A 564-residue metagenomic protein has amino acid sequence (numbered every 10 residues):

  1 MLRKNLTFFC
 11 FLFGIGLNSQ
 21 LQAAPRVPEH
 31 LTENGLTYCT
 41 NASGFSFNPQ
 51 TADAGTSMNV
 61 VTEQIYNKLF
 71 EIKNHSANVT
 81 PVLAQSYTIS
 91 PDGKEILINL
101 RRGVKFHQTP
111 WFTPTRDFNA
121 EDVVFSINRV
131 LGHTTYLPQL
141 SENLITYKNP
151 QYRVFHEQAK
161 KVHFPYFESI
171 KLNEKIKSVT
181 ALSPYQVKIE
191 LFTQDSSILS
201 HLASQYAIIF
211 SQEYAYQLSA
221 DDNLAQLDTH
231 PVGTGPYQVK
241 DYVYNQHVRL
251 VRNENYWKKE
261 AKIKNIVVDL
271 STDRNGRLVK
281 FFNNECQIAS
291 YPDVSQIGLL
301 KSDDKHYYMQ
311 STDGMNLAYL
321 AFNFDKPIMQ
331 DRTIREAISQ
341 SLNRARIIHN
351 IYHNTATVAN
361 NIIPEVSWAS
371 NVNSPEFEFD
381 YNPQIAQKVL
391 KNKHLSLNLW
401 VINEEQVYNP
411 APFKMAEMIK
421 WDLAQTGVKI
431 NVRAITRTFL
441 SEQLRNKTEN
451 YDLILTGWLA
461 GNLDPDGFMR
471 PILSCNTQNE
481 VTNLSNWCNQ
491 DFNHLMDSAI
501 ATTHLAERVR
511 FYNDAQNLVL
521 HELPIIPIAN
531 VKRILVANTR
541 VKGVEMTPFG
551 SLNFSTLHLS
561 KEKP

Functional and structural regions predicted by a protein language model:
A24-E29, I348-H349, Q425, K429-E442 (+2 more regions): Extracytoplasmic/peripheral linker and loop segments enriched in polar/acidic and small residues with frequent Thr/Pro
C39-P91, T135, V232-T234: N-terminal lobe/hinge region of extracytoplasmic solute-binding protein
K73-N74, K161-Y166, I170-Q186, E190-A261 (+2 more regions): Gly/Pro-rich hinge or "lid" segments in bacterial periplasmic/extracellular proteins
Q85-N143, K188, K280, I328: Aromatic- and charge-enriched surface segment that lines or borders ligand/interaction sites
K240-V251, V267-K326, H349: Extracellular/periplasmic solute-recognition and catalytic clefts
Y244, K391-A460, L484, R533: Ligand/substrate-recognition segments at binding pockets and active sites
M329, T357-K393, E404-K414: Structural transition elements
L535-P564: Long beta-strand-rich cores associated with HINT superfamily self-processing modules
